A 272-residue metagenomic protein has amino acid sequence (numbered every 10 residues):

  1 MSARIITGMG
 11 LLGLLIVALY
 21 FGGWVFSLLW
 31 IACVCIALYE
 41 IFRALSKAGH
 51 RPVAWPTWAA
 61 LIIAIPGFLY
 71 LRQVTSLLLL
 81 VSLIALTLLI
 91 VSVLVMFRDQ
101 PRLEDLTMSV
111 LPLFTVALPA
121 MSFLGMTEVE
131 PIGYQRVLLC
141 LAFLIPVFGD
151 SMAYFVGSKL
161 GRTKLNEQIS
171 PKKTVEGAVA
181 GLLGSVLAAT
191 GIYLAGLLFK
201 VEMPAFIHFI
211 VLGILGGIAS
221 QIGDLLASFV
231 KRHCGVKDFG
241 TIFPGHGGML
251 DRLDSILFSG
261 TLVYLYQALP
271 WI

Functional and structural regions predicted by a protein language model:
M1-I214: Membrane-embedded alpha-helical bundles of polytopic integral membrane proteins
T7, A153-Y154, K173-S185, S220-G223 (+2 more regions): Alpha-helical transmembrane segments that form the membrane-embedded catalytic/substrate-binding core of multi-pass
I36, P146-V147, G217-Q221, P244 (+1 more regions): Short alpha-helical catalytic segment bearing the HExxH-like zincin motif of zinc-dependent metalloproteases
V91-S92, I222-D238: Transmembrane alpha-helical segments of integral membrane proteins
G157-K159, F229-C234, L257, L262: Re-entrant/interfacial helical elements at transmembrane boundaries that shape and gate the permeation pathway
V201-I207, H246-G248, L253, I272: Short, conserved aromatic-histidine micro-motifs
R232-S255: Interfacial loop-to-transmembrane junctions
L265-I272: Juxtamembrane boundary at the C-terminal end of a transmembrane helix
